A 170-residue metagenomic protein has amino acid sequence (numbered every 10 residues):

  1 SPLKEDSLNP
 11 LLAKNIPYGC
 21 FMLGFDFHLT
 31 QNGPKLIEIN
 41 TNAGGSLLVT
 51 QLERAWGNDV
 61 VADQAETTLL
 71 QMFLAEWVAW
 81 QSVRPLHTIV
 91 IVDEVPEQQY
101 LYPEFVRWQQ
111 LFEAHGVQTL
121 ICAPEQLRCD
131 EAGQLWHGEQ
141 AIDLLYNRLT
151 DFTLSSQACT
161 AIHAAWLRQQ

Functional and structural regions predicted by a protein language model:
S1-N9, I89: Low-complexity, highly charged intrinsically disordered N-terminal segments that act as targeting/localization
P10-A43: Conserved metal-phosphate-binding beta-hairpin within the catalytic cores of diverse ATP-dependent phosphoryl-transfer
T30, A43-V49, E53-Q170: Domain-scale recognition of functional cores that engage charged ligands
